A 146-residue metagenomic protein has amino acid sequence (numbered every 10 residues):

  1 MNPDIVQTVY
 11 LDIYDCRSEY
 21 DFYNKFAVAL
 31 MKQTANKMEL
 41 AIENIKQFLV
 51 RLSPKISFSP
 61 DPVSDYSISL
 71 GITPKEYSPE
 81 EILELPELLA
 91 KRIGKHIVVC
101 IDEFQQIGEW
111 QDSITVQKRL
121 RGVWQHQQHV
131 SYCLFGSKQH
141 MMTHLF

Functional and structural regions predicted by a protein language model:
M1-I97, S113, V130: P-loop NTPase nucleotide-binding core
E84-P86, Q117-G122: A generic local structural motif
K91-C100, Q106-D112, R119-F146: Sensor-1/coupling segment of RecA-like P-loop NTPase cores
